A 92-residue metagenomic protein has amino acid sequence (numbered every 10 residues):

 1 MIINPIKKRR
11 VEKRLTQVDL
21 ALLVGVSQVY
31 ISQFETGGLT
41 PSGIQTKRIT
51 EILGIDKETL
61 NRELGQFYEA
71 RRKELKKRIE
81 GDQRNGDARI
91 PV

Functional and structural regions predicted by a protein language model:
M1-E12: A short, Lys/Arg-rich alpha-helix, primarily the initiator
K7, S32-Q33, S42, N61: Key DNA-contacting residues within the recognition helix of helix-turn-helix
V11, G25, T36-G38, G65: Residue-level detection of the helix-turn-helix DNA-binding "recognition helix"
R14-Q33: Short alpha-helical DNA-recognition segment
G25, I44-T59: DNA major-groove recognition helix of helix-turn-helix/homeodomain DNA-binding modules
T59-V92: Short, charged recognition helix plus adjacent turn of helix-turn-helix-like nucleic-acid-binding domains
